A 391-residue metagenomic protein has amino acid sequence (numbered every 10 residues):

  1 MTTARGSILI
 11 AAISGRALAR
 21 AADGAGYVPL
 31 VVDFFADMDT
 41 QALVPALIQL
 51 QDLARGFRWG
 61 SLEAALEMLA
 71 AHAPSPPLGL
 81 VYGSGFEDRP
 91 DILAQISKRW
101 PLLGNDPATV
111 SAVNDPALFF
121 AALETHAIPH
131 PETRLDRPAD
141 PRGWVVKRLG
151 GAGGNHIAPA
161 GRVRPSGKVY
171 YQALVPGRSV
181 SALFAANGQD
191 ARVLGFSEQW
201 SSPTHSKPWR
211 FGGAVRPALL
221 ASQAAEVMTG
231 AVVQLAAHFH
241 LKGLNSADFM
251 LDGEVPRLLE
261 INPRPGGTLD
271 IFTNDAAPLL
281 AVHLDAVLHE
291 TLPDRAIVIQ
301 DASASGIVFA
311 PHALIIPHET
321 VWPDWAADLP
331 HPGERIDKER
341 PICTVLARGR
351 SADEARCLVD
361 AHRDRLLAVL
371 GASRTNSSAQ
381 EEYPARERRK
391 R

Functional and structural regions predicted by a protein language model:
M1-V113, A117-L118, E354, L358-R374 (+1 more regions): ATP-binding N-terminal substructure of ATP-dependent carboxylate-amine bond-forming enzymes
L9, A281-R391: Peripheral (often C-terminal) accessory segments that flank ATP-dependent C-N-forming ligase machineries
V28-L30, L102, H130-P131, V169 (+1 more regions): Hydrophobic anchor at the start of a short beta-strand that flanks the dinucleotide cofactor-binding loop
K98-R162: A conserved helix-loop-beta module that forms one wall/lid of the active-site cleft in ATP-utilizing catalytic domains
L123, H130-T133, P141-I157, K168-L183 (+3 more regions): ATP-grasp fold ATP-binding core
A173-H240, N262-V287, A296-V298: ATP-dependent carboxylate/phosphate-activation module, predominantly the ATP-grasp catalytic core and closely related
A186-A191, L251-V255, H289, P311 (+1 more regions): Short acidic-glycine loop/turn motifs at beta-strand connectors
L241-G253, R295-A296: A short glycine-rich, hydrophobically flanked beta-strand micro-motif that places a catalytic Asp/Glu for divalent metal
